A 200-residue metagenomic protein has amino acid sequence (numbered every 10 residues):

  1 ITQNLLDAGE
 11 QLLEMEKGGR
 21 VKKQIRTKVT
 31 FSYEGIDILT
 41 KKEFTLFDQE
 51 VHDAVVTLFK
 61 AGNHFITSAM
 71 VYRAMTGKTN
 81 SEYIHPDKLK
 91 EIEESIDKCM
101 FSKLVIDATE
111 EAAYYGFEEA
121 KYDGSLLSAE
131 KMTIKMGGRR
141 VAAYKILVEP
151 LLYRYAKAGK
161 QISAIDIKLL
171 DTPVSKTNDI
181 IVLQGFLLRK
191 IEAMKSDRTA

Functional and structural regions predicted by a protein language model:
I1-A200: Charged, alpha-helix-forming regions
